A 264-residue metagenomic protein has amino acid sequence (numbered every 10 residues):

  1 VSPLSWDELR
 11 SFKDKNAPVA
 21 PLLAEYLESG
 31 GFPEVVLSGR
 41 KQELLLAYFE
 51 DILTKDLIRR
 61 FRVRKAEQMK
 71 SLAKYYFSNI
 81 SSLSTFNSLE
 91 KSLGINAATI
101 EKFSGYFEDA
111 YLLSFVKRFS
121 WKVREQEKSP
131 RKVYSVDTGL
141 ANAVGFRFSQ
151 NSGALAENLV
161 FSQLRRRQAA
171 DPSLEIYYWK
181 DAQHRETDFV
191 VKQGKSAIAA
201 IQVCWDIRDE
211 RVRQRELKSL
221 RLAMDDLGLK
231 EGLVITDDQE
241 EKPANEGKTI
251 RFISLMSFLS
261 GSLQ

Functional and structural regions predicted by a protein language model:
P3-P18: Conserved small helical "lid"/interfacial subdomain of P-loop NTPases
A20-L46: Conserved AAA+ ATPase small/helical "lid" subdomain
L37-A197: Accessory nucleic acid-recognition modules appended to NTPase machines
T187, D209-V212, E241-N245: Short active-site-adjacent structural elements
I198-R208: Active-site ExK catalytic segment of metal-dependent nucleases
R213-D226, K230: Short, charged, amphipathic alpha-helix that recurs within catalytic cores of restriction-modification and other
K230-T236: Short, hydrophobic beta-strand segments that form beta-sheet elements in well-ordered domains
D237-Q264: Domain-level recognition of nuclease-like catalytic cores that cleave nucleotide substrates
